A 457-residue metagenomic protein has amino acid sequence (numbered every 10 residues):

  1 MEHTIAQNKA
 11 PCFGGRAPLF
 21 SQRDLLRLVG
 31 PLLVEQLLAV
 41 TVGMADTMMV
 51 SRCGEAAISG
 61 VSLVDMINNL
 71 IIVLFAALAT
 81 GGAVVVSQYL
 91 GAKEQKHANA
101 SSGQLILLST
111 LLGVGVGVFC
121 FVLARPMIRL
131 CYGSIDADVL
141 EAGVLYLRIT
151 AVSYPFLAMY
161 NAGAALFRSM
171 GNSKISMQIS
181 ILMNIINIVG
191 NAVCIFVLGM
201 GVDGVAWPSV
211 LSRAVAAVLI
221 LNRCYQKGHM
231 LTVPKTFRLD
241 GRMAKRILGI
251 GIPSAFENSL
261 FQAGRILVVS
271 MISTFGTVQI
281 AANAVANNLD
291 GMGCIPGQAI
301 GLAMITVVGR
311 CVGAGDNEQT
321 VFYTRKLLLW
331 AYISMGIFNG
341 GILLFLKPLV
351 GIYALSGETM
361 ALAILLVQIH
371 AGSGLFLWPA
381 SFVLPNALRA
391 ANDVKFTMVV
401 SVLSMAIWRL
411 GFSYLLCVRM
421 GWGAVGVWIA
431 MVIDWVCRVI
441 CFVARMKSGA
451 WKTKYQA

Functional and structural regions predicted by a protein language model:
M1-L32, V86-S153, I195-I252, V308-G374 (+1 more regions): Short alpha-helical transmembrane segments in multi-pass integral membrane proteins
R16-M48, R52-C53, N69-G81, V85 (+5 more regions): N-terminal transmembrane alpha-helices
R27-D46, I149, M183, S212-A216 (+3 more regions): Transmembrane helical elements of multi-pass membrane transporters/channels
L37-S59, I128-A137, V193-M200, S259-M292 (+3 more regions): Helix-terminus/linker motif at the lipid-water interface of multi-pass membrane proteins
M44-M48, A162-L166, I185-V193, L221 (+6 more regions): Alpha-helical transmembrane segments of multipass membrane proteins
V50-N69, A137-A142, V202-D203, M243-I250 (+5 more regions): Interfacial/gating helices of multi-pass transporter permease domains
I58-V118, L157-S176, I280-L346, W378-V402: Small-residue-rich hydrophobic transmembrane alpha-helices
A79, I149-R168, S176-N187, V205-I220 (+5 more regions): Short runs within selected transmembrane alpha-helices of multi-pass transporters and secretion channels
